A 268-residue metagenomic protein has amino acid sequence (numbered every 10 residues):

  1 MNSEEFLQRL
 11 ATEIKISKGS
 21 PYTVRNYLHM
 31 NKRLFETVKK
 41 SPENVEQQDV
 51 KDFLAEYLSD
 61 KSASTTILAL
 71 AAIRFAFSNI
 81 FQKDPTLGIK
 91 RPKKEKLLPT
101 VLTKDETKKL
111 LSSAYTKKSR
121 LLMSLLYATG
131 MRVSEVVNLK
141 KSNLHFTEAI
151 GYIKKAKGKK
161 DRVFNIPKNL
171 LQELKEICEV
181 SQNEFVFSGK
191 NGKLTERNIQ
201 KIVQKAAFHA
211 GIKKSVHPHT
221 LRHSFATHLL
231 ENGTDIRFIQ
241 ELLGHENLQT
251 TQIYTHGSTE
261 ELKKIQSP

Functional and structural regions predicted by a protein language model:
M1-P268: Conserved catalytic core of the tyrosine transesterase superfamily
